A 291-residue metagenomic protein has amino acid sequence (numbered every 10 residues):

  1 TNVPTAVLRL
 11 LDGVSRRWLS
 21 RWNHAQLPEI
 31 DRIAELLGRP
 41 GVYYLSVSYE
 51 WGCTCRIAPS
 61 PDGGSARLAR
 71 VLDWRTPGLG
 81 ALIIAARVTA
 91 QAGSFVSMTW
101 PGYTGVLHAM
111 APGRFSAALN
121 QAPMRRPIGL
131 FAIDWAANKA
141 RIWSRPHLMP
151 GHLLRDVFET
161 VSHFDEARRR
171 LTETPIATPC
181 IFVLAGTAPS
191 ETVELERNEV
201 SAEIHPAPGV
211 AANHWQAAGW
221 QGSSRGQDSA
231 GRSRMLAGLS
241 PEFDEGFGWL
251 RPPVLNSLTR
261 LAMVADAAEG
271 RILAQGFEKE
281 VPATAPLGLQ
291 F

Functional and structural regions predicted by a protein language model:
T1-V42, S60-R67, V71-F291: C-terminal, well-structured catalytic/ligand-binding subdomain of enzymes
V42-I57: Short, glycine/charge-rich beta-strand/loop segments that flank catalytic centers and engage negatively charged groups
